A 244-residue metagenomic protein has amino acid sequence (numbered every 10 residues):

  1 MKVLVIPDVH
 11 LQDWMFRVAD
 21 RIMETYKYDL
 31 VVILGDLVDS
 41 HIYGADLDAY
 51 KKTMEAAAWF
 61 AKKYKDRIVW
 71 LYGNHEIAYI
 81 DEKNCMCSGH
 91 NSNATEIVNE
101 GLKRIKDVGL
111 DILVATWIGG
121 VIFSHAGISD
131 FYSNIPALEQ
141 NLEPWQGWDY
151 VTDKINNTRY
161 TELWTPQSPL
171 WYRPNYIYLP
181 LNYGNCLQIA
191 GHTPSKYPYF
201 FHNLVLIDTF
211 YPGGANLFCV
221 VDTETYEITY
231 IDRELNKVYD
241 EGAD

Functional and structural regions predicted by a protein language model:
M1, Y26-D29, K65-R67, G119 (+1 more regions): A general structural motif
M1-L4, T116-F123, F201-N203: Beta-strand-turn-beta hairpins that frame and shape the catalytic cleft of phosphate-ester-processing enzymes
V5-P7, V31-D36, V69-N74, F123-S124 (+2 more regions): Active-site neighborhood of phospho(di)ester-bond hydrolases with catalytic His/Asp-centered motifs
I6, L11-I97: Core catalytic region of metal-dependent phosphoesterases/phosphodiesterases, especially metallo-beta-lactamase-like
H10-R17, D39-I42, H75-E82, S129-F131 (+3 more regions): Active-site environment of divalent metal-dependent phosphoester hydrolases
G89-G101, I112-N182: Active-site-proximal loop/helix segment associated with metal-binding centers of metalloenzymes
L170-I231: Conserved beta-sheet core of the metallophosphoesterase superfamily
I228-A243: C-terminal regions of proteins
